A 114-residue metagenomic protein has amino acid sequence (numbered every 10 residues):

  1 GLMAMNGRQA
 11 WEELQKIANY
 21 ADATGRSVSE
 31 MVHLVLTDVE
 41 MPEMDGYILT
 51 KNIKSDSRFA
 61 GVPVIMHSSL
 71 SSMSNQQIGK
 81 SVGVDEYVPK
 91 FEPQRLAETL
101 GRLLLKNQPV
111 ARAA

Functional and structural regions predicted by a protein language model:
M3-L34: Acidic, metal-coordinating helix/loop segments flanking the phosphotransfer/catalytic sites of two-component signaling
Q9, F91-L104: C-terminal output helix
T37-D38: Active-site T/S-Asp motif of two-component receiver
M41: Receiver (REC) domain active-site loop signature in two-component systems and cognate sites in sensor histidine kinases
G101-A114: The C-terminal output helix
